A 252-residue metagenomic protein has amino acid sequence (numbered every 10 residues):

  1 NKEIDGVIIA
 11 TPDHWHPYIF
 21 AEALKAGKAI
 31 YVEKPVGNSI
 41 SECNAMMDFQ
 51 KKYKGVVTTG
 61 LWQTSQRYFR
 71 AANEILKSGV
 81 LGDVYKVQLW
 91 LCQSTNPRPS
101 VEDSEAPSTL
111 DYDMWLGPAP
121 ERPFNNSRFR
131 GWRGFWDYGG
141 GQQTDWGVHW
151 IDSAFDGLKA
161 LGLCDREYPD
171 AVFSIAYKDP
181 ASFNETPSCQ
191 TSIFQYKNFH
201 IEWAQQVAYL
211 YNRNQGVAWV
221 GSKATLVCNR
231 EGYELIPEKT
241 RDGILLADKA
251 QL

Functional and structural regions predicted by a protein language model:
D5-I8: N-terminal Rossmann-like NAD(P) cofactor-binding module of classical short-chain dehydrogenase/reductase
P12-D13, P17-S65, G79: Beta-strand-loop-alpha-helix segment that lines the small-molecule cofactor/substrate pocket of alpha/beta enzymes
D48-G55, A71-K86, T95, D103-T109: Basic phosphate/pyrophosphate-binding loop/patch that engages nucleotide-derived ligands
T58-L61, K86-W90: Short glycine/serine/threonine-enriched helix-capping/active-site loop that flanks the nucleotide-sugar donor pocket
Q88-F129, E238: Core domains of carbohydrate- and sulfate-ester-processing enzymes
Q88-L91, A171-S174, A204-Q205: Short beta-strand segments
D113-H200, Y209-Y211: Rossmann-like dinucleotide-binding domain that binds NAD(P)(H)
T186, Q190-L252: NAD(P)-dinucleotide binding in Rossmann-like oxidoreductases
